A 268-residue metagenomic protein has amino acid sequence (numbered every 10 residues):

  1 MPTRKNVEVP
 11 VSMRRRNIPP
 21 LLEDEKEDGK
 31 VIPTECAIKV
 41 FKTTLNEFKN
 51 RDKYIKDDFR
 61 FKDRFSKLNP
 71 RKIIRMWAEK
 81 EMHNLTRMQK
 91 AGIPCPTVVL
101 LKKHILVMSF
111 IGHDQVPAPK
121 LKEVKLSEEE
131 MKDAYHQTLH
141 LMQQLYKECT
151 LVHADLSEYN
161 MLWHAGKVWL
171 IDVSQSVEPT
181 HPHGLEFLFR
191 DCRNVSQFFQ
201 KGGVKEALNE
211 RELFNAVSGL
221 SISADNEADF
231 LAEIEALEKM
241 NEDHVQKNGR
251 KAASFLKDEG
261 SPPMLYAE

Functional and structural regions predicted by a protein language model:
M1-G29, Q137, W169, Q197-E268: Regulatory N- and C-terminal appendages and interdomain linkers associated with kinase/kinase-like NTP transferase
E23-A118: Conserved ATP-binding subdomain of kinase catalytic cores across diverse folds
I32-K39, K120-V124, E128, S157-G203: Catalytic activation segment of kinase domains across protein kinase-like and atypical kinase folds
I38, K49-N50, T97, A118-P119 (+4 more regions): Intrinsically disordered, low-complexity regions enriched in proline, serine, glycine and charged residues
N69-C95, K122-A154, Y159, H164: Conserved kinase catalytic-core helix
E81, K103, A134, T138 (+4 more regions): Alpha-helical interaction elements in eukaryotic regulators
R87, A91, P117-K125, G202 (+3 more regions): Polybasic, positively charged surfaces/segments
K102-L106, S157-M161, N209-S218: Short amphipathic alpha-helical segments embedded in low-complexity Lys/Glu-rich regions
